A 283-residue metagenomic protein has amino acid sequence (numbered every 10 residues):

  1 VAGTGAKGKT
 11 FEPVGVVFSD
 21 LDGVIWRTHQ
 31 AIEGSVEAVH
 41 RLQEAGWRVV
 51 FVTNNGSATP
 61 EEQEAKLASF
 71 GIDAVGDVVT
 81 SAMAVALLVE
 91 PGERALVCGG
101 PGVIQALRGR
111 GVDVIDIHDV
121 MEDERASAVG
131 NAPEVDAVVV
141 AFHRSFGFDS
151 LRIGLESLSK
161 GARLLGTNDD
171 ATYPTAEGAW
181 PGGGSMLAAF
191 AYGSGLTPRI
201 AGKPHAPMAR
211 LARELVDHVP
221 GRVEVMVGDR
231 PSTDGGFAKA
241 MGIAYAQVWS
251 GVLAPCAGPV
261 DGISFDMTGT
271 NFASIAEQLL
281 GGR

Functional and structural regions predicted by a protein language model:
V1-S19, G23-W47, G56-R283: Asp-based, Mg2+/Mn2+-dependent phosphohydrolase catalytic module
